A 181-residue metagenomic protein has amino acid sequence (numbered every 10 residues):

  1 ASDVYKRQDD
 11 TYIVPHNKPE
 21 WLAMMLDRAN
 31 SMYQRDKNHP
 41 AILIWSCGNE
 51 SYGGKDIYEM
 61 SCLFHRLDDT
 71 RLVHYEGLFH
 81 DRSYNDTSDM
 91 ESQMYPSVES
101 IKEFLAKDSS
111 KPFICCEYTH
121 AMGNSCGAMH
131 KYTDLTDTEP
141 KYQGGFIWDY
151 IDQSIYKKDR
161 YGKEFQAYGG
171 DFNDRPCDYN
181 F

Functional and structural regions predicted by a protein language model:
S2-N180: Substrate-binding/catalytic cleft of secreted carbohydrate-active enzymes, primarily glycoside hydrolases
